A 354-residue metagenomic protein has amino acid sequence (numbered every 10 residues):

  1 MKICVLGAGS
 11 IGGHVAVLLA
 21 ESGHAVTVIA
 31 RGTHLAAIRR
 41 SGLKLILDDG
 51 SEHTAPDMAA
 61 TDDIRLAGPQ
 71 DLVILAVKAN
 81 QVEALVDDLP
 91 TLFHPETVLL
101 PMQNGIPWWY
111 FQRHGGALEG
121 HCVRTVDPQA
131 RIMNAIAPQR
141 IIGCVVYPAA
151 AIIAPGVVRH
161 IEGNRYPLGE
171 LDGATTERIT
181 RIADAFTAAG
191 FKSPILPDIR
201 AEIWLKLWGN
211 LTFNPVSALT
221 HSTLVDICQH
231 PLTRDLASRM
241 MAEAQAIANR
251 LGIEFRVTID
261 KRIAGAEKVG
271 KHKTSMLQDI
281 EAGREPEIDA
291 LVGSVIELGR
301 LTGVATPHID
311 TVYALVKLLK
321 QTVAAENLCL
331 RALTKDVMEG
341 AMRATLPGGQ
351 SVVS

Functional and structural regions predicted by a protein language model:
M1, D71, N164: Nucleotide donor/acceptor-binding cores
M1-D48, V352: NAD(P)+-binding Rossmann beta1-loop-alpha1 motif at the extreme N-terminus of oxidoreductases
V28, A59-A60, L168: Generic preference for hydrophobic
K44-L47, G116-E119, V158-E162, L211-F213 (+1 more regions): Short, hinge-like loop/turn segments at secondary-structure boundaries
H53-P56, T61-I153: Rossmann-like NAD(P)(H) cofactor-binding subdomain of soluble oxidoreductases
L92, M133-K206, T212, A218-R256: Internal alpha-helical scaffold of NAD(P)-dependent oxidoreductase catalytic cores
D226, R234-S354: NAD(P)-dependent Rossmann-like dehydrogenase/reductase catalytic/cofactor-binding core
